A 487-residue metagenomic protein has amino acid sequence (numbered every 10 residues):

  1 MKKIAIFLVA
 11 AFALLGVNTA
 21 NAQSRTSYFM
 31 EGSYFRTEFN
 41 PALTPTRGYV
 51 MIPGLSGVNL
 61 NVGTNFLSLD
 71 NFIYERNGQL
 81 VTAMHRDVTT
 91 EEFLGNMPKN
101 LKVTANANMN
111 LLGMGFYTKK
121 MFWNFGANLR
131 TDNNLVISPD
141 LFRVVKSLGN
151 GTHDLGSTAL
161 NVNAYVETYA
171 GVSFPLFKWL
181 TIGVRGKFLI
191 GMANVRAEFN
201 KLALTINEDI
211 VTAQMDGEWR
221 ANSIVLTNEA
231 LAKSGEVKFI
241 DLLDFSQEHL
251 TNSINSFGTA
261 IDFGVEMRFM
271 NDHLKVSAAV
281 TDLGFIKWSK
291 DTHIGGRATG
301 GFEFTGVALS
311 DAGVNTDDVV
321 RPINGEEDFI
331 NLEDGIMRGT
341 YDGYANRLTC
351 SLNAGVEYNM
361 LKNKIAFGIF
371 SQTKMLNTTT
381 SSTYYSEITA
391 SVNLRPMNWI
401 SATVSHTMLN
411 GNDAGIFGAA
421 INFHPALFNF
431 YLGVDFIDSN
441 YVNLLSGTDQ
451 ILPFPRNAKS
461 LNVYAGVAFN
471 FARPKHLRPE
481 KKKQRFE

Functional and structural regions predicted by a protein language model:
M1-R25, V356, E487: Bacterial Sec-dependent N-terminal signal peptides
Q23-E487: Subset of outer-membrane beta-barrel
